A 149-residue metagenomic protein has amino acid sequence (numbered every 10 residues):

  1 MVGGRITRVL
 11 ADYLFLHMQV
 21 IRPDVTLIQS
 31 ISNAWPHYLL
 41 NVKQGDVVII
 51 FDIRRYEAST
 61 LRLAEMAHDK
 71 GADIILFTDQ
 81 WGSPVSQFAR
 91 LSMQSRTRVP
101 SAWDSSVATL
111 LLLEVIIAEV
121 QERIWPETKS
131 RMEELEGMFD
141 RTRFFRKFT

Functional and structural regions predicted by a protein language model:
M1-W125: Glycine-rich phosphate-binding loops that contact phosphosugars or nucleotide phosphates
P126-T149: A short, charged, Gly/Pro-tolerant segment at domain boundaries
